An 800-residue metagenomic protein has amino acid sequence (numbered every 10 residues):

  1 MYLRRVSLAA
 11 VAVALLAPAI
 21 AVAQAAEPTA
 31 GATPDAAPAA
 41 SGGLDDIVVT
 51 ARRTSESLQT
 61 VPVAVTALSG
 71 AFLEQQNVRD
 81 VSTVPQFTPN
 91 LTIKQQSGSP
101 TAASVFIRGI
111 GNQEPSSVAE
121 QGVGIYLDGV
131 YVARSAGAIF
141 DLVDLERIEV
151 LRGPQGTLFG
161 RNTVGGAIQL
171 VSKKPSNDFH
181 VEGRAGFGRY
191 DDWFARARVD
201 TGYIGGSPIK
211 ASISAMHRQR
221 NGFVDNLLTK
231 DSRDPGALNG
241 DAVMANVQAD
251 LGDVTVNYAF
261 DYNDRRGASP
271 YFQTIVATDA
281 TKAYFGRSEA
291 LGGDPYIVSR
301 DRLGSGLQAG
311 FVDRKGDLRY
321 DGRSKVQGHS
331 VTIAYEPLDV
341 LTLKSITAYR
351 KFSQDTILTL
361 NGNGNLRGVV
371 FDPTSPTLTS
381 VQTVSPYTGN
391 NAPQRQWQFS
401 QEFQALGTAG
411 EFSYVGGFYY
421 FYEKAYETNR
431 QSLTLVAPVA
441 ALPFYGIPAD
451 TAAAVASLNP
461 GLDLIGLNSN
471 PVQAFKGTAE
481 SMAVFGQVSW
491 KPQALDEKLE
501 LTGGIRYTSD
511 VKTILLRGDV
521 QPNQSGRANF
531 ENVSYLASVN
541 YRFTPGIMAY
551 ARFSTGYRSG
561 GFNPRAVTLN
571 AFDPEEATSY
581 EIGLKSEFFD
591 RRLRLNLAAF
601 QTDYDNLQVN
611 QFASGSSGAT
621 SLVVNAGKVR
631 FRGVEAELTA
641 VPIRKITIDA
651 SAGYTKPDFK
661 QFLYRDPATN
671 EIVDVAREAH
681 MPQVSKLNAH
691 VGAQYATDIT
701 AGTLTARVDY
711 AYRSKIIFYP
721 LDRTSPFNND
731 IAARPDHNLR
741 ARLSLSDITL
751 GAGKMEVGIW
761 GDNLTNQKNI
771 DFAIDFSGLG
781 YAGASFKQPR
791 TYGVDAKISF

Functional and structural regions predicted by a protein language model:
M1-V78, S82-Q86, T669, L745 (+1 more regions): N-terminal Sec signal peptide and the immediately downstream disordered periplasmic leader that contains the TonB box
G42-D178, I582: Acidic, small-polar-rich N-terminal luminal/periplasmic segments of exported/outer-membrane proteins
E120-G122, R134, V143-R152, T157-V243 (+3 more regions): Outer-membrane beta-barrel translocator/receptor signature
L238-V415, Y422-E423, R594: Outer-membrane beta-barrel domain signature, strongest for Gram-negative TonB-dependent receptors and also present
Q248-D250, A405-L406, G417-F421, F475-T602: Structural signature of Gram-negative outer-membrane beta-barrels, strongest in the C-terminal barrel of TonB-dependent
T332-L338, T342-L360, R542, A549-R558 (+2 more regions): Membrane-embedded beta-barrel scaffold of Gram-negative outer-membrane proteins
P393, F399-L406, G410-E423, Y580 (+1 more regions): Conserved C-terminal beta-signal and adjacent last beta-strands/turns of outer-membrane beta-barrel proteins
S413-V415, A494-L495, L501, Q601 (+2 more regions): Gram-negative outer-membrane beta-barrel transporters
